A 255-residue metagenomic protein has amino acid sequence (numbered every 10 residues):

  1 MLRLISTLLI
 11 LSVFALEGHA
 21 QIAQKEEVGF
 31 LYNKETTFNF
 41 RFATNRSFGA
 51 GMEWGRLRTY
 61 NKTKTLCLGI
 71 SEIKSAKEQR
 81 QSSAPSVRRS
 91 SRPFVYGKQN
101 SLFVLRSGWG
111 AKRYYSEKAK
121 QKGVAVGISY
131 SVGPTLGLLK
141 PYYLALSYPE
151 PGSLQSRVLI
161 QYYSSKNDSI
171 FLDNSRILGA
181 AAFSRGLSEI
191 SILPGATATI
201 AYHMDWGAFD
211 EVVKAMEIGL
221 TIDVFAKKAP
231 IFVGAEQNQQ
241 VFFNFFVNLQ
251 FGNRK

Functional and structural regions predicted by a protein language model:
M1-K25, V247, F251: Bacterial Sec-dependent N-terminal signal peptides
I22-K34, L57-T65, K77, Q99-N100 (+3 more regions): Short loop/turn motifs that connect adjacent beta-strands in outer-membrane beta-barrel proteins
K25-E26, E35-N39, S91-Y96, K118 (+2 more regions): Extracellular loop and loop/strand-boundary signature of outer-membrane beta-barrel proteins
E26-K34, S83-P93, N174-F183, V224-K228: Flexible, solvent-exposed coil segments and beta strand-coil junctions, predominantly the extracellular/periplasmic
Y32-T36, T44-F48, K62-K64, S101-L105 (+4 more regions): Residues that define the transmembrane beta-barrel architecture of outer-membrane proteins
F40, A50-R56, S107-R113, V132-L136 (+3 more regions): Residues on the lipid-exposed face of transmembrane beta-strands in outer-membrane beta-barrel proteins
L68-Q121: Outer-membrane beta-barrel translocator/channel fold
S131-M216, T221-N238, F251-K255: Outer-membrane beta-barrel transmembrane domain signature
